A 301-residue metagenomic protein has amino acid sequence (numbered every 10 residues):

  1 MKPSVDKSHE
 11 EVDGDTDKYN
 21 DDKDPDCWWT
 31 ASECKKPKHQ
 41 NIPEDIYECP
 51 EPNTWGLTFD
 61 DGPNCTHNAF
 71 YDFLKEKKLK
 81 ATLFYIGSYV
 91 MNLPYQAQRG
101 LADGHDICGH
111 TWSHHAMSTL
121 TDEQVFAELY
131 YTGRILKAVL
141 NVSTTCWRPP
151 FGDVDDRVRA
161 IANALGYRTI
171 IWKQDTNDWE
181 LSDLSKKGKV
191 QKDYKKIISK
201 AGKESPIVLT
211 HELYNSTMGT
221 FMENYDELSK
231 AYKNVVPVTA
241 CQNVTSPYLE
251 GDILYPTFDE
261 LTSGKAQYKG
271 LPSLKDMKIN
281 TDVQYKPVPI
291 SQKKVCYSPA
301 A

Functional and structural regions predicted by a protein language model:
M1-L57, C65-N68, G188, K233-P299: N-terminal pre-catalytic segment of deacetylase/amide-hydrolase enzymes
K2-S118, Q124, E128-T145: Active-site beta->alpha N-cap acidic-glycine motif
D22, P50, F73-E76, G87-S88 (+12 more regions): Generic signature of intrinsically disordered, low-complexity segments enriched in small/polar residues
M91, H115-L254: Catalytic domains of cell-wall/extracellular-matrix polysaccharide-remodeling enzymes, centered on de-N-acetylation
